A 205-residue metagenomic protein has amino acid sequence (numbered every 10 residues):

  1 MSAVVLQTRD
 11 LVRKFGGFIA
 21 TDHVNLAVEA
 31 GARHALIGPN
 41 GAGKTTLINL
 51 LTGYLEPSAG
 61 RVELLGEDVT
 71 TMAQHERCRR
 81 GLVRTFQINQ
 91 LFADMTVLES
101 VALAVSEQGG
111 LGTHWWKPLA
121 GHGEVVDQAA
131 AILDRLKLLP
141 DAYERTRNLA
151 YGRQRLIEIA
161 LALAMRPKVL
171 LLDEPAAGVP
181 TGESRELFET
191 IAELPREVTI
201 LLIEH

Functional and structural regions predicted by a protein language model:
S2-H205: Glycine-rich phosphate-binding loops of nucleotide-dependent enzymes
